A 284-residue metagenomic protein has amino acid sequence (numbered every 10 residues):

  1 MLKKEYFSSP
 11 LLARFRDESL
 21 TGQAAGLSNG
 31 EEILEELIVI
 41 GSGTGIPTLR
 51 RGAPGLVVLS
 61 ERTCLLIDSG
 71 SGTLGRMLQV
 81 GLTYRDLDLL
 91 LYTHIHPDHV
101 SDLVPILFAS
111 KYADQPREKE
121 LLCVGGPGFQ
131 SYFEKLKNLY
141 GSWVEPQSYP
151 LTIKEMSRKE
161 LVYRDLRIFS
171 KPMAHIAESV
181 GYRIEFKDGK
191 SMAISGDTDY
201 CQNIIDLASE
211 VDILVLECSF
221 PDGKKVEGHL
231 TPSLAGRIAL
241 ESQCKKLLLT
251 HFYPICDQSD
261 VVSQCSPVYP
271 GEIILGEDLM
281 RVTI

Functional and structural regions predicted by a protein language model:
L2-G22, G26-R62, R167, E272: Zn-dependent metallo-beta-lactamase
G30-V80, V180-G196, I213: Conserved beta-strand hairpin/beta-sheet module of binuclear metal-dependent hydrolase folds, prominently
S42-T44, S71-G72, I95, M173-H175 (+3 more regions): Active-site metal-binding loops of divalent metal-dependent hydrolases
I67-G70, D88-H94, A193-G196, V215-E217 (+2 more regions): Active-site neighborhood of phospho(di)ester-bond hydrolases with catalytic His/Asp-centered motifs
G72-V124: Active-site metal-binding motif and surrounding structural segment of the metallo-beta-lactamase
I106-L122, I176-F186, E227-L248, F252-I255: P-loop/Walker A phosphate-binding loop and immediately adjacent motor/lid segment at beta-alpha junctions
L121-L122, G126-E178: Metallo-beta-lactamase
Y200-T283: Cap/insert and terminal regions of metallo-dependent hydrolase folds
